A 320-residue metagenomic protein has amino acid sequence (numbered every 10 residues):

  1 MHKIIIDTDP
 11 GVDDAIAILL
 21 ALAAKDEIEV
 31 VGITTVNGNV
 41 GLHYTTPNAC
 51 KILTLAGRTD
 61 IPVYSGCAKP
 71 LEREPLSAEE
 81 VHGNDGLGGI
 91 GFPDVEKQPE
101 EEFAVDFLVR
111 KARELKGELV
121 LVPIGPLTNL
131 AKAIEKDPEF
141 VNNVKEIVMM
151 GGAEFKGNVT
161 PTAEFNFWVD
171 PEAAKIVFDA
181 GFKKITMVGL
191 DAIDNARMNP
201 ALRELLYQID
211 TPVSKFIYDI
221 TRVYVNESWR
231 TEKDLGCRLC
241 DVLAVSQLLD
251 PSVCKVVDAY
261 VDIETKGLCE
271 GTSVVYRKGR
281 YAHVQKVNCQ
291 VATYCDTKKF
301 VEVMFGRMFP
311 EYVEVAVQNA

Functional and structural regions predicted by a protein language model:
M1, L20-E29, W168-D170, I185-A320: Conformational coupling and interaction surfaces
H2-T8, V12-K51, D85, G91-N195 (+1 more regions): Active-site histidine-anchored catalytic micro-motif
V40-Y44, N48, L71-E72, A153-K156 (+1 more regions): Short, mixed-charge aromatic SLiMs
T46-E114, V287-D296, F300, F305-F309 (+1 more regions): Metal-dependent C-N hydrolase catalytic cores
A56-G57, D137, L249: A broad structural signal for alpha-helix termini and local helix breaks/kinks
V63, V177, V245: A residue-level signal for conserved active-site and pocket-lining positions in enzyme catalytic cores
A68, A78, N84, L127 (+8 more regions): Generic secondary-structure boundary/loop-capping signal
